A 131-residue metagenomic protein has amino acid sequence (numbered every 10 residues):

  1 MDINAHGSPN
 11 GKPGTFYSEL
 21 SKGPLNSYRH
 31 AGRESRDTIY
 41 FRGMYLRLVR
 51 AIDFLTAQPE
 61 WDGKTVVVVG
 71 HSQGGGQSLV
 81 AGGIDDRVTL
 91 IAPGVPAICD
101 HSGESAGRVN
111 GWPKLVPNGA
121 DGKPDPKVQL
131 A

Functional and structural regions predicted by a protein language model:
M1-L46, G103-V109: Cap/lid segment of the alpha/beta-hydrolase catalytic domain
N4, V69, G94-V95: Alpha/beta-hydrolase-fold catalytic nucleophile elbow
S8-N10, S72, A97-C99: Short secondary-structure capping/turn micro-motifs that flank functional sites
P13-E19, I52, Q58, G76-S78 (+2 more regions): Structured core of small recognition/catalytic domains
S27-S72, V88: Gly/Ser-rich "nucleophile elbow"/oxyanion-hole loop immediately N-terminal to the catalytic nucleophile in hydrolases
A57, L130-A131: Serine-hydrolase catalytic core
G75-Q129: Hydrolase active-site cap/lid region
